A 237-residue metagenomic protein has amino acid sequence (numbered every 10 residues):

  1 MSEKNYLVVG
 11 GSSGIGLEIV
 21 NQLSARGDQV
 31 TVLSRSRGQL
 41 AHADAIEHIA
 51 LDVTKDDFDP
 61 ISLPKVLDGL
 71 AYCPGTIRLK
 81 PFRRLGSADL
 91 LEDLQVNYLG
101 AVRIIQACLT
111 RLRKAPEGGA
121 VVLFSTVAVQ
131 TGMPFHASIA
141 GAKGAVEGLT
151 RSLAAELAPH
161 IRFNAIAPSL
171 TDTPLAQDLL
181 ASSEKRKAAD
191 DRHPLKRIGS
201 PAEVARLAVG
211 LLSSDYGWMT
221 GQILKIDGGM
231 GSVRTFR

Functional and structural regions predicted by a protein language model:
S12, V20: N-terminal Rossmann NAD(P)H-binding glycine-rich loop of SDR-like oxidoreductase domains
P81-F82, G86-L94, A189: Substrate-binding pocket helix/loop in short-chain dehydrogenase/reductase
L85, G132-A140, S152, R237: Active-site loop-to-helix junction immediately N-terminal to the catalytic Tyr of the SDR YXXXK motif in Rossmann-fold
I105, A142, T150: Active-site helix of classical SDR
T110, A154-P159: Alpha-helical segment proximal to the catalytic Tyr-Lys
A158-R162, M219-G221: Short, small/polar-rich loop/turn modules that mediate ligand/substrate recognition or access, typified
T220-R237: Short C-terminal tail/terminal secondary-structure segment of NAD(P)H-dependent dehydrogenase/reductase domains
